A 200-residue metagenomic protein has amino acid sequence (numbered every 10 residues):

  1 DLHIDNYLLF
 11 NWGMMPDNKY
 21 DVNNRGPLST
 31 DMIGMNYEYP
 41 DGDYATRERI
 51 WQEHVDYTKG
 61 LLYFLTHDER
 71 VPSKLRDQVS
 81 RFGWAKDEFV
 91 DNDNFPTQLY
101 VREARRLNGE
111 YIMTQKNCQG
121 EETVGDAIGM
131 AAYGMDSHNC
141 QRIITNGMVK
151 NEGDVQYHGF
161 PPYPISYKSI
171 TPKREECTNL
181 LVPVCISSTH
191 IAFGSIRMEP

Functional and structural regions predicted by a protein language model:
D1-E199: Flavin (FAD/FMN)-binding glycine-rich loop and adjacent Rossmann-like elements that form
